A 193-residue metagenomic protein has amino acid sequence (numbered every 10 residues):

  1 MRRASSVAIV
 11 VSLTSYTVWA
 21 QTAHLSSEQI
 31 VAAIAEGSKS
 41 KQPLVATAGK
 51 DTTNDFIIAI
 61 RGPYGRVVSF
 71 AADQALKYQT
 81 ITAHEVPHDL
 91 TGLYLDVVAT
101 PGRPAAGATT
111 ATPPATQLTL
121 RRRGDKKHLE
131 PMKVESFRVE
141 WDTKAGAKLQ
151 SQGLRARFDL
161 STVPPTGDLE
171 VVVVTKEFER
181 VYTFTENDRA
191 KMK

Functional and structural regions predicted by a protein language model:
M1-A8: Bacterial N-terminal signal peptides that target proteins for export
S15-T17: N-terminal signal peptide c-region/cleavage motif recognized by signal peptidases
Q21-K193: Conserved functional micro-motifs across diverse proteins
